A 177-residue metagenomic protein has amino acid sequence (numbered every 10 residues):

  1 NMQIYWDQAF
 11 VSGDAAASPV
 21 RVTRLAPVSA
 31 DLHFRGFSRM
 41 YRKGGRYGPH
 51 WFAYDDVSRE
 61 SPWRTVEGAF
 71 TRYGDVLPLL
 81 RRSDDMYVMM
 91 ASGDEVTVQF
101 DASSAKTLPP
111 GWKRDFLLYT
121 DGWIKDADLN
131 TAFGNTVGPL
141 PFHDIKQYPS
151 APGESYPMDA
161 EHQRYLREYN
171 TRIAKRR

Functional and structural regions predicted by a protein language model:
N1-Q3: Extracellular beta-strand ligand-recognition surfaces/modules
Y5-R177: Activation corresponds to long, low-complexity, non-globular regions
